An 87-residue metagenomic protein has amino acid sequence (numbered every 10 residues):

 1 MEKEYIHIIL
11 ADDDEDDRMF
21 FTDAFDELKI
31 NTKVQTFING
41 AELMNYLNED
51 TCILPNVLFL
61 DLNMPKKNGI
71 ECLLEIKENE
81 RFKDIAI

Functional and structural regions predicted by a protein language model:
K3-Y5: Phosphate-coordination loops involved in phosphoryl transfer and adenosine-cofactor binding
H7-I9: Conserved beta-strand elements of the Class I
D12, L60-D61: Active-site residues of response regulator receiver
E15-I38: Two-component/phosphorelay signaling modules centered on CheY-like receiver
T22, T36-V57, L74: Acidic, metal-coordinating helix/loop segments flanking the phosphotransfer/catalytic sites of two-component signaling
T36, K66-K67: Residue-level signal for the "D+5" position in two-component response regulator receiver
D84-I87: A short, hydrophobic beta-strand element within the central beta-sheet of small alpha/beta folds
